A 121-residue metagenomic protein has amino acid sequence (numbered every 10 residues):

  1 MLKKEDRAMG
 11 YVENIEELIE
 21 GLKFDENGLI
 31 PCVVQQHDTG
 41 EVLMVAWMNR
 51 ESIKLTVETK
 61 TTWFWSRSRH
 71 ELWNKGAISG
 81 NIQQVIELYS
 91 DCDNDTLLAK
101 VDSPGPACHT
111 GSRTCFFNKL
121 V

Functional and structural regions predicted by a protein language model:
L2-L29, Q36-L43, M48-V121: C-terminal binding/interaction regions
